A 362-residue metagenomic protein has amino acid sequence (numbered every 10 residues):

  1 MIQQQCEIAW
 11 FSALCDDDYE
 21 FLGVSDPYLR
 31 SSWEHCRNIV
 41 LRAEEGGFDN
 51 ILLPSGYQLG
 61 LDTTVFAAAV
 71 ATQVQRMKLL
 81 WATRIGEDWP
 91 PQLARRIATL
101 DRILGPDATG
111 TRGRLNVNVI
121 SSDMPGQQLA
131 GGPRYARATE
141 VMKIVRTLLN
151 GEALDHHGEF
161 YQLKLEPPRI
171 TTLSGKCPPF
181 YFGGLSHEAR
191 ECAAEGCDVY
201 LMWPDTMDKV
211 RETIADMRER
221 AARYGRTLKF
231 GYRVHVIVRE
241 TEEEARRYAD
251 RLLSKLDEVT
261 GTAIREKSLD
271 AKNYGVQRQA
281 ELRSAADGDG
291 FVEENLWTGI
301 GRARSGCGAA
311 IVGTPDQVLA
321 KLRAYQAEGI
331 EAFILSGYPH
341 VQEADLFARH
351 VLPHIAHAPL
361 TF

Functional and structural regions predicted by a protein language model:
M1-Q73, H157, G175-P178: N-terminal beta1-alpha1-beta2 module of alpha/beta enzyme domains
I2-D17, A108-G110, G131-L173, M207-A327 (+1 more regions): An alpha-helical appendage that flanks or caps ligand/catalytic pockets
C6-S12, I51-L53, K78-T83, G113-V119 (+4 more regions): Hydrophobic faces of well-ordered beta-strands that scaffold small-molecule active sites in alpha/beta enzyme cores
L14, D18-E34, A82-P91, L173-L185 (+2 more regions): Active-site mouth loops of central-metabolism enzymes
Y28-A43, T63, L93-R96, F182-C192 (+1 more regions): Short, acidic/polar
A43, G47, V70, L100 (+7 more regions): Conserved, mostly hydrophobic/aromatic
N50-V70, P204-M207, L335-A348: Glycine-rich, proline-tolerant flexible connector loops at the mouths of alpha/beta enzymes
L61-W81, L148, A222-R226, F230 (+1 more regions): Alpha-helix-loop-beta-strand connector modules within alpha/beta enzyme cores
